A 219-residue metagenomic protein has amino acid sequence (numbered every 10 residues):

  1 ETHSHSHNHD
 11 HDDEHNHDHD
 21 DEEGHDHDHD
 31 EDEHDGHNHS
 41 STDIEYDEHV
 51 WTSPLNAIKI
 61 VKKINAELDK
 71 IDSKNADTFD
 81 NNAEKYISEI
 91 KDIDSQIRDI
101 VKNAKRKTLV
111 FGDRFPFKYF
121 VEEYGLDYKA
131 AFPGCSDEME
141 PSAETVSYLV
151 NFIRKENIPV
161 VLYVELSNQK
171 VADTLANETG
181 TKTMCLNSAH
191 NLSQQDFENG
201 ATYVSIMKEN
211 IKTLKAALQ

Functional and structural regions predicted by a protein language model:
E1-Q219: Extracytoplasmic metal-acquisition and chelation regions
